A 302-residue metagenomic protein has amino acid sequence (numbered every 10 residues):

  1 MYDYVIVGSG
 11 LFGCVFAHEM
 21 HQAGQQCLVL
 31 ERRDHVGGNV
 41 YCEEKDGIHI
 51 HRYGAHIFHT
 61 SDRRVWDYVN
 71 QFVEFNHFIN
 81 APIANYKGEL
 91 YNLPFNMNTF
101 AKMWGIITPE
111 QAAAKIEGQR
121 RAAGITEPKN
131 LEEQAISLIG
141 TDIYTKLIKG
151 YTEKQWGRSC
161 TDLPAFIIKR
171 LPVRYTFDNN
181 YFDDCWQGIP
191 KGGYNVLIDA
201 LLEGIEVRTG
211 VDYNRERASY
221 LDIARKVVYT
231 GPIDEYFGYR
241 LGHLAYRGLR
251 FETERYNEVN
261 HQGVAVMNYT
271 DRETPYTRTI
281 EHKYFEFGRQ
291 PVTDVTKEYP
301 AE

Functional and structural regions predicted by a protein language model:
Y2-V29: N-terminal Rossmann-like FAD-binding beta1-loop-alpha1 element of flavoenzymes
V7-S9, L30-R32, T60-S61, G192 (+2 more regions): Short His-Asn-centered micro-motif
H21-D46: Glycine-rich FAD pyrophosphate-binding loop
A23, Y213-E302: Mid-domain catalytic core of redox enzymes that form a hydrophobic substrate pocket/lid adjacent to a catalytic redox
Q26, H49, E74, E206-R208: Conserved beta-strand segments of alpha/beta enzyme cores
V40-E43, F95-M97, P291: Short aromatic-enriched loop/helix-cap "lid" or pocket-rim segments at secondary-structure transitions that line
D46-A122: Dinucleotide-binding Rossmann-like beta1-alpha1 core, especially the glycine-rich loop that anchors the ADP
K87-Y91, N98-K226, T230, D234-F237: Active-site/ligand-binding neighborhood in enzyme catalytic cores
